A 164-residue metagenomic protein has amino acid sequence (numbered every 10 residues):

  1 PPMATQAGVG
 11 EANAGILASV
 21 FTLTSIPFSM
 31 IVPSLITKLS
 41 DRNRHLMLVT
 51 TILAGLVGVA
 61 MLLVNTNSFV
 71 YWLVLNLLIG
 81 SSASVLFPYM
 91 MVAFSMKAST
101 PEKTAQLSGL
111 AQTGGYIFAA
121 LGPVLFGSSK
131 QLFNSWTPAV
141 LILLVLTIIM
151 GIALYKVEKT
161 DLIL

Functional and structural regions predicted by a protein language model:
P1-A14, S95-M96: Short amphipathic helix-loop junctions that connect adjacent transmembrane helices in Major Facilitator Superfamily/SLC
P2, F87-A98, G127: Intracellular helix-loop hinge segments at the cytoplasmic ends of transmembrane helices in 12-TM rocker-switch-type
G10-A18, W72, T104, S108: Juxtamembrane helix-start elements in MFS-like secondary transporters
I16-S25, A111, G115, L146: Transmembrane alpha-helical segments of major facilitator superfamily
S29-R42: Helix-to-loop junctions at the C-terminal end of transmembrane segments in multipass secondary transporters
R42-M90: C-terminal transmembrane helical hairpin of 12-TM major facilitator-type secondary transporters
M96-S135: A late C-terminal transmembrane helix in Major Facilitator Superfamily
S135, L141-L164: Multi-pass alpha-helical transporter architecture, strongest for 12-TM Major Facilitator/SLC carriers used
